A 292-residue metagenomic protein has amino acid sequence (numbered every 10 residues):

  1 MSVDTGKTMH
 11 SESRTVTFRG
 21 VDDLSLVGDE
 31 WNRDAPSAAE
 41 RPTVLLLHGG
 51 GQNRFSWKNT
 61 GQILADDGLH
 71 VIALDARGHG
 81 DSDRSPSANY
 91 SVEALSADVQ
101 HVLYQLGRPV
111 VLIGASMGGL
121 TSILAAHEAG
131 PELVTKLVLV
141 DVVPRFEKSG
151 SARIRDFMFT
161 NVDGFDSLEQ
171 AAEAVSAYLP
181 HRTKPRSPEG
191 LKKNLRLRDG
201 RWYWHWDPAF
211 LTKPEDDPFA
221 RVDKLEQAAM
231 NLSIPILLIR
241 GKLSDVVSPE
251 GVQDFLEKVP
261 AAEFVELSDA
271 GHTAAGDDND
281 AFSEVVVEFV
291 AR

Functional and structural regions predicted by a protein language model:
M1-T43, D66-L69, G107, V287-R292: Alpha/beta-hydrolase fold catalytic core
V21-L24, D29, D34, K58 (+4 more regions): Active-site loop/oxyanion-hole signature of alpha/beta-hydrolase fold enzymes
R41, G49-Q52, S116: Active-site glycine-rich loops that stabilize anionic/oxyanionic intermediates across multiple enzyme folds
G49-N59, V71: Serine-hydrolase catalytic-loop signature spanning alpha/beta hydrolases and amidase-signature enzymes
R108-K148: Conserved hydrolase catalytic core segment
D166-A220: Conserved alpha/beta-hydrolase catalytic His-Asp/Glu region
R198-E257, E266: Conserved serine/cysteine hydrolase catalytic core
L267-S283: Catalytic histidine-centered segment of alpha/beta-hydrolase-like enzymes
